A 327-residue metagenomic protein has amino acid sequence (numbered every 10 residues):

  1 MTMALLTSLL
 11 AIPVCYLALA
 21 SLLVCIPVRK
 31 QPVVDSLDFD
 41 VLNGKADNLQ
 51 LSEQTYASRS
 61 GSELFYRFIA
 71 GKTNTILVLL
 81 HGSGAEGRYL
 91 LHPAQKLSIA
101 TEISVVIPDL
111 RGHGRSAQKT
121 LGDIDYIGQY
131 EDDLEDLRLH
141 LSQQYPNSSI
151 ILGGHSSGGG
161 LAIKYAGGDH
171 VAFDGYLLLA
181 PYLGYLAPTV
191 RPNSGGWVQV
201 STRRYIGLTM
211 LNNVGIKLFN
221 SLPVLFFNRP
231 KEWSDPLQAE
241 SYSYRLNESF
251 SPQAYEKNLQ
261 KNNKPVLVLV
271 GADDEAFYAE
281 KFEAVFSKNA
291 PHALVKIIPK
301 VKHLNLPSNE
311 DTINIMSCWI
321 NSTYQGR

Functional and structural regions predicted by a protein language model:
T2-A57, Y66-R67: An N-terminal hydrophobic leader/cap segment in hydrolases
S83-Q95, E280: The serine-hydrolase catalytic nucleophile loop
S98-K119: Conserved alpha/beta-hydrolase
I124-S142: Alpha/beta-hydrolase active-site loop
L177-A187: Active-site nucleophile loop of the alpha/beta-hydrolase fold
N262, V268-V270: Short beta-strand/loop motif that positions the catalytic acidic residue of the alpha/beta-hydrolase fold
E275-K281: Conserved alpha/beta-hydrolase "acid-adjacent" motif
V301-D311: Catalytic histidine-centered segment of alpha/beta-hydrolase-like enzymes
